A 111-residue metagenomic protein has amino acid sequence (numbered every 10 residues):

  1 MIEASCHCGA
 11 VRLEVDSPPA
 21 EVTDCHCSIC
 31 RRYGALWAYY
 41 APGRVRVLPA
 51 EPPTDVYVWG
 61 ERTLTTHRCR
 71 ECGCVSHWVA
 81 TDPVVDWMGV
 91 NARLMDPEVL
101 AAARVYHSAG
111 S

Functional and structural regions predicted by a protein language model:
M1-S5, A10-S111: A short Gly-Trp-Pro
